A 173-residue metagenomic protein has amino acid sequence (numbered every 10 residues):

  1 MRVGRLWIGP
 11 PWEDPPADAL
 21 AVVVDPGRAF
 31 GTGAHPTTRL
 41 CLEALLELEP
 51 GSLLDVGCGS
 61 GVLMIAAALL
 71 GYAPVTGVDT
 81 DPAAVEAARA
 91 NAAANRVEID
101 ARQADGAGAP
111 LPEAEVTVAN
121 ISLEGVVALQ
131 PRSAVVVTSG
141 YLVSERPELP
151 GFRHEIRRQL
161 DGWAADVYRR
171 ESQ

Functional and structural regions predicted by a protein language model:
M1-T32: Non-catalytic substrate-recognition/targeting regions of SAM-dependent transferases
D14, G61, S144: Surface-exposed, flexible loop/turn segments at secondary-structure boundaries
P16, S172-Q173: Short, charged/polar, Gly/Pro-enriched secondary-structure boundary elements
R28, T32-A107: Conserved SAM/SAH cofactor-binding pocket of Class I
E43, T80-R169: S-adenosylmethionine
